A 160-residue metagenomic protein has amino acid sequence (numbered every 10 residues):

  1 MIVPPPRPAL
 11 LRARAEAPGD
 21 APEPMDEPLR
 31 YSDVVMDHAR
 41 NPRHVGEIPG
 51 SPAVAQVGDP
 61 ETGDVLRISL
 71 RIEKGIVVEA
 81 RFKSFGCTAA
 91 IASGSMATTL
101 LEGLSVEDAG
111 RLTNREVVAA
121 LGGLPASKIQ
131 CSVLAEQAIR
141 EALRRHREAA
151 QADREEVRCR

Functional and structural regions predicted by a protein language model:
I2-P49, V54-A55, V78, M96 (+2 more regions): C-terminal binding/interaction regions
Y31-D33, P60-E61, F82-S84: Short acidic/polar alpha-helix capping motifs at helix-coil junctions
G50, G63-V65, V77, A92: Short connector loops at helix/strand junctions that flank enzyme active sites, especially segments positioning acidic
D59, D64-G75: Short beta-strand elements
T62, S84-S93, C131: Short, thiol/selenol-centered motifs that function as redox-active sites or metal-ligating centers
R81-F85, A89, L100, E107: Active-site cofactor/substrate anionic-group-binding motifs, chiefly glycine- and Lys/Arg-rich phosphate-binding loops
S93-T99: Short, non-transmembrane amphipathic alpha-helical segments
